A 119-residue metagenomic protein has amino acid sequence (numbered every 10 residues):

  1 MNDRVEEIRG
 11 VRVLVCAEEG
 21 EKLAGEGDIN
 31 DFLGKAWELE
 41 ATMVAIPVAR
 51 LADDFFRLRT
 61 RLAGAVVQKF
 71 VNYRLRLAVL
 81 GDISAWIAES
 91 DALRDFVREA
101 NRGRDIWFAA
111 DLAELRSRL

Functional and structural regions predicted by a protein language model:
N2-L119: Amphipathic, Lys/Arg-enriched alpha-helical "gate/interface" segment within cytosolic domains that mediates
